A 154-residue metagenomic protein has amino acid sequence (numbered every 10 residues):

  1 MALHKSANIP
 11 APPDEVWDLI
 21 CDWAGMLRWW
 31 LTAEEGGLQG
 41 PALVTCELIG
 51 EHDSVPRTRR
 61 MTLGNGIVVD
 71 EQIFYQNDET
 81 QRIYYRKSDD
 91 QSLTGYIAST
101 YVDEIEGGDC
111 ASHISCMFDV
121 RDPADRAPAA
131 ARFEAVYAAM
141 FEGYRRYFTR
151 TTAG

Functional and structural regions predicted by a protein language model:
M1, T152-G154: Basic/polar N-terminal segments that are highly enriched at the extreme N-terminus, encompassing both cleavable
M1-G50: Hydrophobic ligand-binding cavity/cleft-lining segments
K5-A7, V69-Y75, I97-E104: Hydrophobic/aromatic beta-strand elements that line small-molecule binding cavities or substrate pockets in beta-rich
I9-A11, L63, F118-D122: Short beta-strand-to-loop capping motifs
D14-D18, A131, A135, E142 (+1 more regions): Replace "anionic and nucleotidyl ligands
R28, L38-D90, A139-T151: Glycine-rich portal/gate segments that line the openings of hydrophobic small-molecule binding cavities
R86-A139: Beta-strand/loop substructures that line and gate deep hydrophobic ligand-binding cavities in soluble
